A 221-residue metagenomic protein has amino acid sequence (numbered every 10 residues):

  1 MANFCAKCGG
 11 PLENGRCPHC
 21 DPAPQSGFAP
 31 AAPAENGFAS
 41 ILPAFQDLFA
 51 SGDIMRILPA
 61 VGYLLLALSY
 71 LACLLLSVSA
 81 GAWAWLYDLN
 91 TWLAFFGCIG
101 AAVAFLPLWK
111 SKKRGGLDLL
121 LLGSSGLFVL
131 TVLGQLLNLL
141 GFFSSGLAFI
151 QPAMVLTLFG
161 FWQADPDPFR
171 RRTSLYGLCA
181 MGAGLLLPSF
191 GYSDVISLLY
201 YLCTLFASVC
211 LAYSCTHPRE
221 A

Functional and structural regions predicted by a protein language model:
M1-A34: Cys/His-rich metal-coordination motifs, chiefly Zn-binding "fingers/knuckles"
K7, K110-K113: Context-gated lysine
F28-D53: Intrinsically disordered, low-complexity cytosolic tails and juxtamembrane linkers of membrane/envelope proteins
M55-V78, D88-K110, L117-A164, R172-P218: Alpha-helical transmembrane segments and immediately adjacent membrane-interfacial amphipathic helices
G81-W83: Membrane-interface helix termini and inter-helical loops of multi-pass transporters
